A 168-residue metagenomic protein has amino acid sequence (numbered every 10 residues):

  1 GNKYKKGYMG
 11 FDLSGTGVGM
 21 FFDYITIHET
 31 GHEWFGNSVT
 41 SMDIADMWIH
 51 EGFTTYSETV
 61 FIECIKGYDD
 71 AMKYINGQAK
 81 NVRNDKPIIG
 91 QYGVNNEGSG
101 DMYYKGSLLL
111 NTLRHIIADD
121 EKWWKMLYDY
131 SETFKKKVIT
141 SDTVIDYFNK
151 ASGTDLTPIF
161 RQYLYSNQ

Functional and structural regions predicted by a protein language model:
N2-K73, L127: Zinc-dependent metallopeptidase catalytic helix centered on the HExxH motif and its immediate flanking segment
D23-I27, A79-N84: Short, charged, amphipathic alpha-helices and their helix-cap/turn boundaries
I44-A45, V94-G100: Solvent-exposed loop and edge beta-strand segments that line ligand/cofactor-binding and catalytic clefts
T54, Y74-Q78, D155, F160: Mature, folded catalytic cores of secreted/periplasmic enzymes
T59, E63, G77-N81, G106 (+1 more regions): Glycine-rich, acidic and aromatic/proline-enriched surface loops and short helix-turn segments that act as binding
D69, S99-Q168: Amphipathic alpha-helical substructures
N81-N96: The feature captures the short pre-catalytic strand/loop hairpin that immediately precedes and shapes the active-site
